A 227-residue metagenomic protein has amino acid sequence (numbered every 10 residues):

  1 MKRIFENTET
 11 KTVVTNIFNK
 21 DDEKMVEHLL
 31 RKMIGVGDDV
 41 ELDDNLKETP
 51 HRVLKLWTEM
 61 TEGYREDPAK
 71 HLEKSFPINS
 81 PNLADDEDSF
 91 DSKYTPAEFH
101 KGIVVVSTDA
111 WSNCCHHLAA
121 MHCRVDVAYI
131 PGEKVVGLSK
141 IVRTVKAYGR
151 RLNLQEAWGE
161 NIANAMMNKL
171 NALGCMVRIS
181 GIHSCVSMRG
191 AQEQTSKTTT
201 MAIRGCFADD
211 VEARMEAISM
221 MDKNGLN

Functional and structural regions predicted by a protein language model:
M1-N227: A domain-level signal for the structural core that forms small-molecule/cofactor-binding pockets and catalytic centers
